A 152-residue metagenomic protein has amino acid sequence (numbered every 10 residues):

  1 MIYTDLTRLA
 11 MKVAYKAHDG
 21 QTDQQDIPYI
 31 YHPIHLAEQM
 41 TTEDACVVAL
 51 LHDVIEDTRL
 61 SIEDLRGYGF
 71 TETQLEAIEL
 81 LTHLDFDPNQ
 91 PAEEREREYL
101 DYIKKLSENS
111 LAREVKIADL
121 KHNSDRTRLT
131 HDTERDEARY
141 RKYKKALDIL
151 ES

Functional and structural regions predicted by a protein language model:
M1-S152: Active-site helical microenvironments for divalent-metal-assisted chemistry
